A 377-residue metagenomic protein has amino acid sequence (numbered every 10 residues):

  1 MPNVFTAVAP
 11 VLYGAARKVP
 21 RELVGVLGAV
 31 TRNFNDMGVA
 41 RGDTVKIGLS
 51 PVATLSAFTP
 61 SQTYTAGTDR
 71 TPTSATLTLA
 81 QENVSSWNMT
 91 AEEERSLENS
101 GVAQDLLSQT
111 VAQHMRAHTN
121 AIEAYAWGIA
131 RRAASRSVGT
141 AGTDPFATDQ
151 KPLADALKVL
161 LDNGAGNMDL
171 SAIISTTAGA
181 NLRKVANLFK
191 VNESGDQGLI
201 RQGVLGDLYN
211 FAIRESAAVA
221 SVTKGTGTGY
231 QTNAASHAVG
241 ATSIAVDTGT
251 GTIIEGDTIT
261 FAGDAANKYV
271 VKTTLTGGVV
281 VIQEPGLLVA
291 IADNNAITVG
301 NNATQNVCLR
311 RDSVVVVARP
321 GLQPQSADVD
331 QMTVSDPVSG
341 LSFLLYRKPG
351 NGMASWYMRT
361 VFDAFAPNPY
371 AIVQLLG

Functional and structural regions predicted by a protein language model:
M1-A80, P369-I372: N-terminal "assembly arms/tails" that initiate or stabilize quaternary assembly in self-assembling proteins
T31-R41, K46-S56, A147-K184, K190 (+2 more regions): Short, low-complexity, charged/polar segments at coil/turn and helix-coil boundaries
T73-G101: Short acidic, glycine/tyrosine-flanked loop/strand segments centered on an H-E-D-like triad
G101-D169, T176-R183, N187, T223-T248 (+2 more regions): Alpha-helical scaffold segments that mediate packing/assembly in large oligomeric complexes
N181, A186-D293, V373-G377: Autoprocessing Asn-cyclization modules and mimics
A262-G263, G300, R359: Residue-level recognition of conserved beta-strand edge/terminus positions
V281-M332: Glycine- and charge-enriched low-complexity intrinsically disordered segments
S342-G377: Hydrophobic, glycine-enriched assembly/anchoring segments
